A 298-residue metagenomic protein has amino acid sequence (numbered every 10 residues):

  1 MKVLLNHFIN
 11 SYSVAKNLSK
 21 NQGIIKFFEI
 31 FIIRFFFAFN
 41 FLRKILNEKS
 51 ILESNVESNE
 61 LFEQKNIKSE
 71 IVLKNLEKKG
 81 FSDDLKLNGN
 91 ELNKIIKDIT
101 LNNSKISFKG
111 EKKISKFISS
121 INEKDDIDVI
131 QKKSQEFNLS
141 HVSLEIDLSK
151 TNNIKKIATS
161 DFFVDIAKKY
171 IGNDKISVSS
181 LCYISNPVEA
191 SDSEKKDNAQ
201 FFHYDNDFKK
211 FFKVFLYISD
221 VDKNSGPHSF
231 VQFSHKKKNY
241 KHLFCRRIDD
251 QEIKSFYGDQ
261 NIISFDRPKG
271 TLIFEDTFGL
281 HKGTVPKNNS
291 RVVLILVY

Functional and structural regions predicted by a protein language model:
F8-S11, Q22, K26-K78, D84-Q200: Non-heme Fe(II)-dependent double-stranded beta-helix
C182-S185, Y204, L216-D220, Q232: Short, structured patches in soluble enzyme cores that scaffold and shape functional sites
K195-F212: Acidic, His- and aromatic-enriched active-site or binding-groove loops in soluble protein domains that engage sugars
H203-F208, D220-D222, S264-D266, P286: Short, conserved, surface-exposed binding loops centered on an aromatic residue
F208, L280-H281: Glycine-rich nucleotide phosphate-binding loop and flanking beta-alpha elements of Rossmann-like dinucleotide-binding
V214-L216, N289-Y298: A short hydrophobic beta-strand segment most commonly corresponding to one strand of the jelly-roll/cupin
V221-L280: Double-stranded beta-helix
K282-N288: Short proline/glycine-enriched turn/loop segments at secondary-structure junctions
